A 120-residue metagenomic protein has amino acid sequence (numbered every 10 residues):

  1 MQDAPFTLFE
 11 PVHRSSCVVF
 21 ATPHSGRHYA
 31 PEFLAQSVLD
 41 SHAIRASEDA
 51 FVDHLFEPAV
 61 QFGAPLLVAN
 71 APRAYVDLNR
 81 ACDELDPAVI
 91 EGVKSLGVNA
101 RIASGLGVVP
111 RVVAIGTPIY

Functional and structural regions predicted by a protein language model:
M1-Y120: N-terminal catalytic or cofactor-binding beta/alpha core of small enzyme domains
